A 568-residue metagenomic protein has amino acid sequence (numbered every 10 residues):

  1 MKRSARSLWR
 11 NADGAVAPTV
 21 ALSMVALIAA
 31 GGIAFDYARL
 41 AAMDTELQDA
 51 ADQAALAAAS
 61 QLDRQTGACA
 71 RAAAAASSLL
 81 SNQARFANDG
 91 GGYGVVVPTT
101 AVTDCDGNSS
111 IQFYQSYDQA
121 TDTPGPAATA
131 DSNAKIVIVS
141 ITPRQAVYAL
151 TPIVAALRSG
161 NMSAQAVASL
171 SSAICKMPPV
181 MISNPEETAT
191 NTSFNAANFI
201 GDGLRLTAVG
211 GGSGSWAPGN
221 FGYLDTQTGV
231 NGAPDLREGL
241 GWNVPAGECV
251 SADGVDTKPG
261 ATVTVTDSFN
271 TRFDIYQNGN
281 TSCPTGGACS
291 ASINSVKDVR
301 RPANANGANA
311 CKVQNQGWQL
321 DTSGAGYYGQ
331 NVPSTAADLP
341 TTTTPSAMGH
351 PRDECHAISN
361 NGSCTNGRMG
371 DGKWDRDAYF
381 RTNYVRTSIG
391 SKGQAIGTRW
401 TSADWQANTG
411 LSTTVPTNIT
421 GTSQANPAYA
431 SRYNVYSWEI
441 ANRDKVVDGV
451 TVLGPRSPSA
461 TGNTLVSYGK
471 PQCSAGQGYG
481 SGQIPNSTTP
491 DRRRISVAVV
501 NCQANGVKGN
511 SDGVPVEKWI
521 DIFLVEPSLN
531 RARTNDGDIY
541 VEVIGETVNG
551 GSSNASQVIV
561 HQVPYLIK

Functional and structural regions predicted by a protein language model:
M1-S81: Alpha-helical assembly-interface signal, strongest on the long, hydrophobic N-terminal helix that forms
K2, V96-T103, N108, Q112-Q115 (+2 more regions): N-linked glycosylation sequons
R64-C69, R85-T100: Surface-exposed patches in mature extracellular/periplasmic domains of secreted proteins
